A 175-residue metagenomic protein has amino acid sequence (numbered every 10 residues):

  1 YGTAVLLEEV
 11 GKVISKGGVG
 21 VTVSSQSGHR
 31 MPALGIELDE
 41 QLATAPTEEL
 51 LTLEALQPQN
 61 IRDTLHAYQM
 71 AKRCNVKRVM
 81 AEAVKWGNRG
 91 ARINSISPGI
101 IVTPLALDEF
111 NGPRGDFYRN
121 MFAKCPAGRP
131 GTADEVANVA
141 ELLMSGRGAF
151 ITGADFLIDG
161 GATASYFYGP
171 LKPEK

Functional and structural regions predicted by a protein language model:
G2, L6-V10, I14, N75-V79 (+2 more regions): Hydrophobic positions on the long internal alpha-helix of Rossmann-like NAD(P)-dependent oxidoreductase domains
K12, K16-R89, P98-T103: Catalytic loop of short-chain dehydrogenase/reductase
L34-E48, I101-K124, S165-K175: A glycine/serine/threonine-rich, flexible loop-to-helix segment that serves as the NAD(P) cofactor-binding "lid"
R92, I151-G153: Short, small/polar-rich loop/turn modules that mediate ligand/substrate recognition or access, typified
V102, G146-R147: Catalytic "switch" loops of ABC-type ATPases
C125-V136, R147: A conserved structural motif in NAD(P)-dependent oxidoreductases
